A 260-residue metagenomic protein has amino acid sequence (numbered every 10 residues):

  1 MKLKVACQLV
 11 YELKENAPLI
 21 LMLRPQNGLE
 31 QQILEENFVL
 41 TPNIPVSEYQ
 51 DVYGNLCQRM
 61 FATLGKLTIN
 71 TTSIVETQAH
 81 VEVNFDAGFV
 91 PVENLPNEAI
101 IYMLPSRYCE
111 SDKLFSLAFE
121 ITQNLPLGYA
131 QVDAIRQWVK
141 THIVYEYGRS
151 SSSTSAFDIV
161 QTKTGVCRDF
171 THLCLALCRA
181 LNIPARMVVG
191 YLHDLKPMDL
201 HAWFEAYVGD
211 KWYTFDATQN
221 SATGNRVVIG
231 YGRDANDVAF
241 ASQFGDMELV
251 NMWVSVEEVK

Functional and structural regions predicted by a protein language model:
M1-V81: Intrinsically disordered, low-complexity N-terminal segments that are enriched in acidic
C7-A17, V144-S152, D199-A202: Short N-terminal helix-initiation segments at or just after the protein's N-terminus
G28, G88-L104, S155, A222 (+1 more regions): Flexible glycine-rich active-site/ligand-binding loops centered on an Asp-His dyad
P45, P91, T141, S155-A156 (+3 more regions): Glycine-rich, flexible loop/turn motifs
V46, Y145, V160, F215 (+1 more regions): Short clusters of hydrophobic/aromatic residues that line enzyme substrate/ligand-binding pockets
V75-A79, N97-G165, L173, A235 (+1 more regions): Secondary-structure boundary elements
T77-V92: Ordered, amphipathic secondary-structure segments that act as subunit-interaction surfaces in large macromolecular
Q137, D169-D246, W253: Hydrophobic/aromatic-rich core segments of domains that either
